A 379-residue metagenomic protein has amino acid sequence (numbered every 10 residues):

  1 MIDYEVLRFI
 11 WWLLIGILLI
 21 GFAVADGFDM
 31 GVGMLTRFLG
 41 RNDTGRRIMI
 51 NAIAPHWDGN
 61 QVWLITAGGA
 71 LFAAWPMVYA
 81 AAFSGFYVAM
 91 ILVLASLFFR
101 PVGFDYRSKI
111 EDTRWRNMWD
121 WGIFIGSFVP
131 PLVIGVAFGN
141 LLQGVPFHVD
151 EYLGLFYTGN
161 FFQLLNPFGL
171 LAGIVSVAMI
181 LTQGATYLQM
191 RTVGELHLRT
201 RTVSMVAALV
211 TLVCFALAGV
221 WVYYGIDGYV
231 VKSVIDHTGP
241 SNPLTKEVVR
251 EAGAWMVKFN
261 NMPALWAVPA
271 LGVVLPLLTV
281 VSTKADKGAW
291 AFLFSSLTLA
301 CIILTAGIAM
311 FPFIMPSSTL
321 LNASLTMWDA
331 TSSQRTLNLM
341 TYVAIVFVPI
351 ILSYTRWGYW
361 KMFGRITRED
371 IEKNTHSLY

Functional and structural regions predicted by a protein language model:
M1-G59, I65-G69: N-terminal signal-anchor module of multipass membrane proteins
M1-L13, F72-Y87, L142-L153, N160-P167: Helix-coil boundary and interhelical linker segments in multi-pass alpha-helical membrane proteins
I2, T36-M49, A74-A80, P101-W121 (+3 more regions): Membrane-interfacial helix termini and the short, flexible loops that connect transmembrane helices in multi-pass
W11-F22, F83-S96, F124-V129, Q163-V177 (+1 more regions): Alpha-helical transmembrane segments
H56-P130, L141-H148, S233, N260: Membrane-interface helix-loop-helix modules in multi-pass inner-membrane proteins
K109-K287: Long, contiguous internal "core" modules enriched in hydrophobic/ aromatic residues
Y229-N242, A300-A323: Juxtamembrane non-transmembrane "cap" segments at the membrane-aqueous interface of multi-pass membrane proteins
K246-R250, S317-L337: Short, membrane-exposed interhelical loops at transmembrane-helix boundaries
